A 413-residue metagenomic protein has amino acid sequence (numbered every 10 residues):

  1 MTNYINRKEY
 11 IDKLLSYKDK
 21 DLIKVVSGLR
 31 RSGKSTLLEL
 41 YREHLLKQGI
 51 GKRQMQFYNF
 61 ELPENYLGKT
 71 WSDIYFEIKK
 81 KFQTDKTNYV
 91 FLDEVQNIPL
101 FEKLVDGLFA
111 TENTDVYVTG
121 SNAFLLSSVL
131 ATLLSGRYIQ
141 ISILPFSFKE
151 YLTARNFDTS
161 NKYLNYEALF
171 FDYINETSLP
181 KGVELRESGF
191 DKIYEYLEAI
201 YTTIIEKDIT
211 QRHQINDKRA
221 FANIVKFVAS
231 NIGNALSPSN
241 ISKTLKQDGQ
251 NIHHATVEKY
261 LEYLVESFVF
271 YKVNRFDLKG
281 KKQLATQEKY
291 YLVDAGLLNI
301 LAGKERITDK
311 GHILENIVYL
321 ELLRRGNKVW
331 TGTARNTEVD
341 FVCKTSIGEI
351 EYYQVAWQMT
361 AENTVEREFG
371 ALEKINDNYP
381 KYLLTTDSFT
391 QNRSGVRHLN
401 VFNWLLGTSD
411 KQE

Functional and structural regions predicted by a protein language model:
I5-D19: Pre-Walker A adenine-sensing motif
V26: Hydrophobic anchor at the beta1->P-loop junction of P-loop NTPases
K34: Conserved lysine of the Walker
L37: Hydrophobic positions on the alpha1 helix immediately C-terminal to the Walker A/P-loop
Q56-K86: Short glycine-rich substrate-engagement loop in P-loop NTPases that contacts/grips substrate
A123, S128-A235: Interdomain motor-coupling "hinge/lid" segment immediately C-terminal to the ATP-binding subdomain of NTP-driven enzymes
G189-E349: Accessory nucleic acid-recognition modules appended to NTPase machines
D387-E413: Domain-level recognition of nuclease-like catalytic cores that cleave nucleotide substrates
